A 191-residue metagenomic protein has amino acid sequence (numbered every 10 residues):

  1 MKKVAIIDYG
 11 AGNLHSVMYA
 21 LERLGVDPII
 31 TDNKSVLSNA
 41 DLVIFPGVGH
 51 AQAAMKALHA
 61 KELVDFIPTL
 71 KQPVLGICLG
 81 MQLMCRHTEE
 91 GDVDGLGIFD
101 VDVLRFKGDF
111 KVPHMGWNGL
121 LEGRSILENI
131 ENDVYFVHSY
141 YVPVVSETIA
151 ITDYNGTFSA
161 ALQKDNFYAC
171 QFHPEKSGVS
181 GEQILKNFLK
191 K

Functional and structural regions predicted by a protein language model:
M1-A5: Extreme N-terminal starter segment of soluble prokaryotic enzymes
G12: Conserved Rossmann-like nucleotide-cofactor binding loop
P28-N39: Short acidic low-complexity segments
L42: Short, Asp-centered acidic motifs that coordinate Mg2+ and/or phosphate in catalytic or ligand-binding sites
G49-H114: Cysteine-nucleophile active-site neighborhood
R86-G156: Pocket-forming structural segment of enzyme catalytic cores
V142-K191: C-terminal and late-domain segments of enzyme folds
